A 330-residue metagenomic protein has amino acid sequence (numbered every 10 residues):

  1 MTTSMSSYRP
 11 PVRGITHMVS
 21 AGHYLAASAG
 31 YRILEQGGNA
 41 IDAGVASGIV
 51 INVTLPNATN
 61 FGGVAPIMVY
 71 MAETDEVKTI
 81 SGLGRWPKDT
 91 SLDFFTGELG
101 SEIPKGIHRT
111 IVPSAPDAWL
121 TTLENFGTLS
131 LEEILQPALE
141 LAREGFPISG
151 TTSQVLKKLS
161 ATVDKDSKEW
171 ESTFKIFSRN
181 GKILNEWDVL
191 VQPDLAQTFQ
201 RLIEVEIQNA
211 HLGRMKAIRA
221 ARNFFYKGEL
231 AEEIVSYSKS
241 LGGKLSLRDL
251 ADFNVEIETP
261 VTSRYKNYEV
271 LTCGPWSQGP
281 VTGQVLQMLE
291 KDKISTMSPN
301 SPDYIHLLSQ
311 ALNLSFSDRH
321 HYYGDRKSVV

Functional and structural regions predicted by a protein language model:
T2-R32, G38-S277, H321: Noncatalytic scaffold domains of N-terminal-nucleophile
Q192, A231, G243, K291-V330: Internal maturation/activation junctions in enzymes
N267, V285, S315: Hydrophobic, well-ordered secondary-structure elements that form the walls of internal hydrophobic environments
G279-S295: M16/insulysin-pitrilysin zinc metalloprotease superfamily fold
